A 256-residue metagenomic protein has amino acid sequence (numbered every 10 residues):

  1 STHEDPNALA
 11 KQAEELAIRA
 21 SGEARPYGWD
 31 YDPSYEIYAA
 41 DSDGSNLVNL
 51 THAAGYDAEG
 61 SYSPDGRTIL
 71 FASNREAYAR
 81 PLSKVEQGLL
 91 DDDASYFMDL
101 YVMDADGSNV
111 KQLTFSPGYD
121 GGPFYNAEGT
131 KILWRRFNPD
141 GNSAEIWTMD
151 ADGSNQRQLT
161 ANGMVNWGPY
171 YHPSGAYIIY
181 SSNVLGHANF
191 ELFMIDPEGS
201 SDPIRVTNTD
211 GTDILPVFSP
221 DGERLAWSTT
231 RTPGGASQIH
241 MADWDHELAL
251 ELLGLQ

Functional and structural regions predicted by a protein language model:
T2-I37, T51-D57, A72-D99, Q112-Y119 (+6 more regions): A flexible loop/linker signature enriched in serine peptidases of the S9 family
D41-S45, D104-S108, D150-S154, D196-S200 (+1 more regions): Short loop/turn segments that connect beta-strands within beta-propeller blades
L47-V48, V110-K111, Q156-R157, P203-I204 (+1 more regions): A structural motif specific to WD40 beta-propellers
P64-D65, A127-E128, P173-S174, P220-D221: Residue-level detector of Asp-centered blade-edge/turn motifs that repeat once per structural unit in beta-propeller
D213-Q256: Blade-level signature of beta-propeller repeat domains, shared across WD40, Kelch, NHL, RCC1 and BNR/Asp-box propellers
